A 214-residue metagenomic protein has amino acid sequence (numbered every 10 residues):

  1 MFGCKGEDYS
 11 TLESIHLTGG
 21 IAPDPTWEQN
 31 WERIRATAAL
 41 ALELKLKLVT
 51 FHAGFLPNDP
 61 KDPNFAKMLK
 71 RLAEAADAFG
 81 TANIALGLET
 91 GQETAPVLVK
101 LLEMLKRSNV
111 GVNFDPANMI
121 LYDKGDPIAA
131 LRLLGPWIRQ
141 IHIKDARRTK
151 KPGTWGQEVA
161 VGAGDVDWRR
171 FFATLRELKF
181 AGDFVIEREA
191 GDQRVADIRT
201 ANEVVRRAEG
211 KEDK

Functional and structural regions predicted by a protein language model:
F2-G6, R147-T149: Active-site/binding-pocket entry motifs
C4-G111, R169: Active-site acidic/histidine proton-transfer and metal-coordination neighborhood in alpha/beta enzyme cores
A39, K45, A73, A95-V110 (+1 more regions): Histidine-acidic metal/acid-base catalytic patches
